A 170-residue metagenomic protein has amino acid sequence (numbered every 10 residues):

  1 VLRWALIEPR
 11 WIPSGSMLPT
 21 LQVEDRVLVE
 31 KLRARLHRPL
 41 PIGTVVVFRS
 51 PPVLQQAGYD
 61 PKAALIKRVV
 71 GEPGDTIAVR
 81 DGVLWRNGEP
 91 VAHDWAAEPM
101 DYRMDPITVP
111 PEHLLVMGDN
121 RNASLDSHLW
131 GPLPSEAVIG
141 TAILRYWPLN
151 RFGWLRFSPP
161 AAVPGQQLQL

Functional and structural regions predicted by a protein language model:
V1, A5-W11, S16-L170: Soluble "head" domains of membrane/secretory-pathway proteins
